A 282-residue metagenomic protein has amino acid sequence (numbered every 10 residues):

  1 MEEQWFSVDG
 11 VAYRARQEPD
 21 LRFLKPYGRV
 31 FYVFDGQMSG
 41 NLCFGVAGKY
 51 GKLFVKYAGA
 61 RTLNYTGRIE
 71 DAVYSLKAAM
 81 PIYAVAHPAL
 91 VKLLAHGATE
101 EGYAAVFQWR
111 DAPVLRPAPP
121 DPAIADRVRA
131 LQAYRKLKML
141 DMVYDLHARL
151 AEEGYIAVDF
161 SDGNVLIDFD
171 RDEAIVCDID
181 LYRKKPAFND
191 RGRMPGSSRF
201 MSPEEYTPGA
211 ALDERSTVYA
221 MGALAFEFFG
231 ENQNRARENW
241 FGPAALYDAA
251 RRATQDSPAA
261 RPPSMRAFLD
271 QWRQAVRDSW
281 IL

Functional and structural regions predicted by a protein language model:
M1-Y32: Juxta-kinase regulatory segment immediately upstream of eukaryotic protein kinase catalytic domains
F31-V33, S39-P81: ATP-binding glycine-rich loop module of kinase domains
K92-Y103: Short beta-strand micro-motifs within the conserved protein kinase catalytic domain, predominantly in the N-lobe
H147-D168: Catalytic-loop of the protein kinase fold
C177-R183: Activation of the activation-loop gatekeeper triad in protein kinase-fold domains
D190-E205: Conserved activation segment of eukaryotic-like protein kinases, specifically the C-terminal portion of the activation
T217: Conserved catalytic-loop aspartate of Hanks-type protein kinases
F241-D256: Conserved C-terminal C-lobe helix
